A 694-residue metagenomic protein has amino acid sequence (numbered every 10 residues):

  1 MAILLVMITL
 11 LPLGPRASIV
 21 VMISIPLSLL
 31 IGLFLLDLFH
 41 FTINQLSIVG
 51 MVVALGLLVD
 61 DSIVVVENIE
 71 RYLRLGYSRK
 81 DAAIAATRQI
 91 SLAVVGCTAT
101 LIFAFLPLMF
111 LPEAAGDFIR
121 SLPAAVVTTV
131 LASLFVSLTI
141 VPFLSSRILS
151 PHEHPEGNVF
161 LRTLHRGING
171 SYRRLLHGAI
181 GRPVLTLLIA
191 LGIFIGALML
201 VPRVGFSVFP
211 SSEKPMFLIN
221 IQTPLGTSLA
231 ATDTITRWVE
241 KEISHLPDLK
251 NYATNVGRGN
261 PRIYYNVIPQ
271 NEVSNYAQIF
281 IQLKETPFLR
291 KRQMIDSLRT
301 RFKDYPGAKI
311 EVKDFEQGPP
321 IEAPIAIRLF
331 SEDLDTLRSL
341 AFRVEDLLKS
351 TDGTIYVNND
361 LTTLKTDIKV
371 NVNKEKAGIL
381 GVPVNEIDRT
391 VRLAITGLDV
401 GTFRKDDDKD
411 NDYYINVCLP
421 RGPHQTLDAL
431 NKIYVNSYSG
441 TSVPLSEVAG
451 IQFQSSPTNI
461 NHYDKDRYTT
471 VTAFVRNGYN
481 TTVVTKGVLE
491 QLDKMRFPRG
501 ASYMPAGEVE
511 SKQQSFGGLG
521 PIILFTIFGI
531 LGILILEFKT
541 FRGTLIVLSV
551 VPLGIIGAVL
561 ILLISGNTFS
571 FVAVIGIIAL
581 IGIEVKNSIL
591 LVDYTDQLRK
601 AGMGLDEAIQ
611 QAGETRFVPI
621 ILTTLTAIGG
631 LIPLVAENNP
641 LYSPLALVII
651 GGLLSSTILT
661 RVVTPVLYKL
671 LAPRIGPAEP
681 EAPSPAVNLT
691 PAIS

Functional and structural regions predicted by a protein language model:
M1-A2, V66, A82, R338 (+5 more regions): Extracytoplasmic/periplasmic membrane-proximal domains and adjacent transmembrane bundles of envelope biogenesis
M1-L10, R16-I19, H40-I43, A83-V95 (+13 more regions): Alpha-helical membrane-interface segments at transmembrane helix boundaries
A2-I3, M7-R71, F110, T128 (+4 more regions): Hydrophobic transmembrane alpha-helices and their membrane-interface caps in long multi-pass transport proteins
D37, F41-T42, M109-D117, E153 (+7 more regions): Transmembrane helices with small-residue packing motifs
L55-I69, S91-F110, D117-N158, I279 (+4 more regions): Transmembrane alpha-helices and their membrane-interface boundaries in multi-pass membrane transporters and channels
I90, V159-F209, K250, T254 (+2 more regions): Signature of alpha-helical transmembrane segments and their immediate interfacial
M199, P215-L225, Y265-P287, E316-L340 (+7 more regions): Short, hydrophobic beta-strand segments
A230-P320, D346, E375-G397, C418: Solvent-exposed, membrane-proximal periplasmic/extracellular interface segments of envelope transport and secretion
